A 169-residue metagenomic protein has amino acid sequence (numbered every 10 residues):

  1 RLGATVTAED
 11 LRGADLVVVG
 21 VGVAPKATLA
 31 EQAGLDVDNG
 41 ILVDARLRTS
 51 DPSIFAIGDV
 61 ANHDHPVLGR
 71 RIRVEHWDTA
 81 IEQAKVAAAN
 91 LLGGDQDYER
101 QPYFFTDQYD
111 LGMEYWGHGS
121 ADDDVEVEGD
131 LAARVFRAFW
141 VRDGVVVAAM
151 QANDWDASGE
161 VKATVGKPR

Functional and structural regions predicted by a protein language model:
R1: Rossmann-like dinucleotide/phosphate-binding beta-alpha-beta segment
A4, R12-V86: FAD-site-proximal beta/loop scaffold in flavoenzymes
A14-L16, Y103-D107, R169: Short low-complexity stretches enriched in small and charged residues
G34-L35, L92, G166: A generic structural signal for secondary-structure junctions that act as hinges or helix/strand caps at the edges
D51, D123, G159-V161: Short acidic, gly/pro-rich beta-turn/loop elements at beta-sheet edges and active-site/ligand-binding grooves
V60-D156: Mid-to-C-terminal Rossmann-like scaffold of FAD/NAD(P)H-dependent oxidoreductases
W155-R169: A short, polar/charged loop-to-alpha-helix boundary motif
